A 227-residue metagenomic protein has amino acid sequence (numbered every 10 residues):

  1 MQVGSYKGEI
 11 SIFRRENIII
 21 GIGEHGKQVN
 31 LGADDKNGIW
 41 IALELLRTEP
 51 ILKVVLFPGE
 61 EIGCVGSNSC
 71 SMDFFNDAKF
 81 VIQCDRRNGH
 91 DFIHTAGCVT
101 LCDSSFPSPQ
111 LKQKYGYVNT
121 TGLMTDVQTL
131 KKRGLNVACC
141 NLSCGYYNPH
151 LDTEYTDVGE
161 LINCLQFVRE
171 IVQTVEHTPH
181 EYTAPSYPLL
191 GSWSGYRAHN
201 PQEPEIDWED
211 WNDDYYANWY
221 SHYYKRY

Functional and structural regions predicted by a protein language model:
M1-G21: Acidic/His- and Gly-rich active-site-bordering loop/insert found across diverse amide/peptide-bond hydrolases
Q2-G4, I62, G89-D91, Y147-P149: Short, acidic Gly/Pro/Ser/Thr-rich loop/turn segments
N17-L31: Generic recognition of long tandem-repeat/solenoid scaffolds
K27-S105, Y115, N119, D126-V127 (+1 more regions): Acidic/histidine-rich catalytic neighborhood of metal-dependent amide-processing enzymes
L101-K112, E160-V168: Gly/Ser/Thr-rich active-site loops/lids in small-molecule metabolic enzymes that frequently grip phosphoryl groups
V118-C164: Zn-dependent metallopeptidase/amidohydrolase metal-coordination segment
N148-D207, N212: His/Asp/Glu-rich mid-to-C-terminal helical/loop segments that flank catalytic regions of hydrolases
E203-Y227: Long, low-complexity, intrinsically disordered segments
